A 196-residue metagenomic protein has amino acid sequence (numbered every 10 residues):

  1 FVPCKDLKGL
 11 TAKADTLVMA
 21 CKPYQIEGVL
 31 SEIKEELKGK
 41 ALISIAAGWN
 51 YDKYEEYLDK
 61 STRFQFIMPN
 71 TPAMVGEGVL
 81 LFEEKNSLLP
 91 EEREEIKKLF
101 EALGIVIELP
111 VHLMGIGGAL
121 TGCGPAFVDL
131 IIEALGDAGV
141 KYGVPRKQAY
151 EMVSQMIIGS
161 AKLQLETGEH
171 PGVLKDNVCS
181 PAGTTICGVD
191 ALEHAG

Functional and structural regions predicted by a protein language model:
V2-G9, I107-L109: Short acidic-hydrophobic, aromatic-tinged amphipathic segments that line or gate anion-handling sites
D6-F82, N86: Rossmann-like NAD(P)(H) cofactor-binding subdomain of soluble oxidoreductases
L10, I26, P145-M152, L174 (+1 more regions): Small-residue helix-packing motif on alpha-helices
E35-L37, Y57-L58, P72-V75, K98-F100 (+3 more regions): Solvent-exposed alpha-helices and their adjacent loops that cap or buttress functional pockets in soluble metabolic
K53-R63, V79-G117, F127-E166: Internal alpha-helical scaffold of NAD(P)-dependent oxidoreductase catalytic cores
F64, M114-A119, P171-D176: Short pre-catalytic strand/loop immediately N-terminal to key active-site residues, enriched for Gly-Thr
S154-G196: NAD(P)-dependent Rossmann-like dehydrogenase/reductase catalytic/cofactor-binding core
